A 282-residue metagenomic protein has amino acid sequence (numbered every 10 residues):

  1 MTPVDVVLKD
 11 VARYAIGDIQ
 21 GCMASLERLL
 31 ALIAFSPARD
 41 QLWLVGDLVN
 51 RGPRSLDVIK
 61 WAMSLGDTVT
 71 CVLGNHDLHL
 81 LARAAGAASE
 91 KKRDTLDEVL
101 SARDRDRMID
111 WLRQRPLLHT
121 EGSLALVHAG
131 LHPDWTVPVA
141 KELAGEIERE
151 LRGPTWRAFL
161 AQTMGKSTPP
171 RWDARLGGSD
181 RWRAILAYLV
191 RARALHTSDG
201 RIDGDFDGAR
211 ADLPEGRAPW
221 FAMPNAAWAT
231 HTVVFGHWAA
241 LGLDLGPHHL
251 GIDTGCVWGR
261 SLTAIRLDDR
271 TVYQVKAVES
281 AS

Functional and structural regions predicted by a protein language model:
M1-L65, L78: N-terminal active-site segment of His-dependent metallophosphoesterases
L8, K141-S282: Acidic, His/Gly-rich catalytic cores of divalent-metal-dependent hydrolytic chemistry
A12-Q20, L124-G130, G251-I252: Active-site-proximal beta-strand elements of phosphoester/diester hydrolases
R13, D40, V69, L124 (+2 more regions): Short, conserved active-site loop motifs that form the nucleotide-linked donor/cofactor pocket
I16-G17, W43-G46, C71-G74, V233-G236 (+2 more regions): Active-site neighborhood of phospho(di)ester-bond hydrolases with catalytic His/Asp-centered motifs
C22-A24, N50-P53, H76-A82, H119 (+3 more regions): Active-site environment of divalent metal-dependent phosphoester hydrolases
Q41-G46, S89-L100, I202-R210: Short, basic, glycine/proline-bearing loop/turn elements
L56-I59, M63-D180: Active-site neighborhood of divalent metal-dependent phosphoester bond hydrolases
